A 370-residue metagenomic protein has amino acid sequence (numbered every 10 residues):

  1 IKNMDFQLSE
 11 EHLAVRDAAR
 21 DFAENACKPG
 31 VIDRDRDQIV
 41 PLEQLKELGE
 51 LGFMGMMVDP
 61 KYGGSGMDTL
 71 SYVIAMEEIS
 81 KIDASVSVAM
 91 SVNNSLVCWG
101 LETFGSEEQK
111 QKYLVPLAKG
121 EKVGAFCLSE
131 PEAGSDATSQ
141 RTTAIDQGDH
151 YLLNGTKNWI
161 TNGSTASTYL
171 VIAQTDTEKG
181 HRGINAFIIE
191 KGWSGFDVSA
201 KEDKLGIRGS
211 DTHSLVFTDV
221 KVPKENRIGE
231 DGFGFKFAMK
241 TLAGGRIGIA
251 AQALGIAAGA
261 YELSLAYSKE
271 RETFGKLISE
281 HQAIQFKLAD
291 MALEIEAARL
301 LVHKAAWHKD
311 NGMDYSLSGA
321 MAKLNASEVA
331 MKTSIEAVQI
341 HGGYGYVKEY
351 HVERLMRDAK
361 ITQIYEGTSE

Functional and structural regions predicted by a protein language model:
I1-A89, F104-Q109, P116-E121, G134-A137 (+3 more regions): Alpha-helical interface subdomain recognition
G52, M76-S80, A173, I189-S194 (+1 more regions): Short Ser/Thr-interspersed hydrophobic loop/turn segments at strand-loop and sheet-helix junctions that line or gate
S95-F104: Helix-loop "lid/cap" segments that line or gate small-molecule binding pockets
T103-G105, I145, V171-T175, I188-E190 (+2 more regions): Short beta-strand-to-turn element immediately C-terminal to the catalytic PLP-Schiff-base lysine in fold type I
L117, E132-S135, W159-N162, D176-E178 (+1 more regions): Short Gly/Pro-enriched turn/cap motifs at secondary-structure boundaries
G120-L128, I172: A short, Trp-centered hydrophobic/proline-enriched beta-strand micro-motif
S139-R141, S194-P223: Flexible, small-/acidic-enriched active-site or ligand-binding loops
H150, N154-V198: A short core secondary-structure module
